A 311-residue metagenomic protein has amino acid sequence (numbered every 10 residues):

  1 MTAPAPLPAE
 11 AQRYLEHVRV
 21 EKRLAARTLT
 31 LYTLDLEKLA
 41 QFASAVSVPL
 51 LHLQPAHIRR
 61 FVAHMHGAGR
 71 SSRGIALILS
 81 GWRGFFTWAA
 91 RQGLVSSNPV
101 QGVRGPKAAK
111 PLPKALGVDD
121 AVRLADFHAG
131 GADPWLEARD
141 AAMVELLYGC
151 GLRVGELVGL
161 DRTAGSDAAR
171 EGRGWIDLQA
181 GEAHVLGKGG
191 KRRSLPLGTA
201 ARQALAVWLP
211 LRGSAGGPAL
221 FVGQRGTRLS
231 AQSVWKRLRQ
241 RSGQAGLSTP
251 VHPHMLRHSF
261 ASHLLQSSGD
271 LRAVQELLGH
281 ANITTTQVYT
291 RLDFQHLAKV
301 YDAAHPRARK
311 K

Functional and structural regions predicted by a protein language model:
M1-K311: Conserved catalytic core of the tyrosine transesterase superfamily
